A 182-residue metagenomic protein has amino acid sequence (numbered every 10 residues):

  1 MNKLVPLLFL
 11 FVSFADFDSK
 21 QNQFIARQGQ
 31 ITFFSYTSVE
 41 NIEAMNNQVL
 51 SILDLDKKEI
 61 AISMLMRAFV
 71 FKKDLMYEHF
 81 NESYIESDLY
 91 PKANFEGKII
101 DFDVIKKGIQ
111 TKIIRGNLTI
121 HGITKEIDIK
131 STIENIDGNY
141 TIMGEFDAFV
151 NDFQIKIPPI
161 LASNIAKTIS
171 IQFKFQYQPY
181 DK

Functional and structural regions predicted by a protein language model:
L4-S13: Sec-dependent N-terminal signal peptides
D16-K182: Low-complexity, acidic/polar, glycine-enriched regions of mature
